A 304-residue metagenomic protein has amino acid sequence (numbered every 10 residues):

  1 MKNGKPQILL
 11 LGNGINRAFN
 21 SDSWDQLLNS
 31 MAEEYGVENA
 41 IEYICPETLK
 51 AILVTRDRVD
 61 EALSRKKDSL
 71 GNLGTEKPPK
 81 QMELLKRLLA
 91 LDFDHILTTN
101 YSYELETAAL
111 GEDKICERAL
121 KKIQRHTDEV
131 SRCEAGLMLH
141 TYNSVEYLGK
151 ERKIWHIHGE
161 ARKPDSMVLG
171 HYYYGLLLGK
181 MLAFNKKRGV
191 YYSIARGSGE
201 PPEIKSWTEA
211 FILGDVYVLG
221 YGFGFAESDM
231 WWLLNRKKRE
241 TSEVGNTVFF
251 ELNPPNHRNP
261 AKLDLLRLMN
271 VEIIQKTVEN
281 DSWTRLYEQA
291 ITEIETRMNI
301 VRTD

Functional and structural regions predicted by a protein language model:
M1-L10, G14-F19, D25, E34-Y35 (+5 more regions): SIR2/sirtuin-family catalytic core signature
N3-L53, E106-T141: Adenosine ribonucleotide-centric catalytic and binding domains
S30-E34, I52, A62-R65, S69-L73 (+6 more regions): Residues that form generic nucleotide/phosphate-binding pockets
Y35-T55, I154-W155, A161-P164, H171-G175 (+1 more regions): Short, compositionally biased "basic patch" segments
E38-D60, G74-E76, E83-L85, T99-Y101 (+1 more regions): Structured, acidic catalytic/metal-binding patches in enzyme active sites
A51-P78, G179-G197: Glycine-rich phosphate-binding "P-loop"
A90, H95-L176: Extended, H/D-rich, highly charged conserved domains that either
S166, Y174-L213, F225-A226: Acidic, metal/cofactor-coordinating or nucleic-acid-engaging core segments within structured domains
